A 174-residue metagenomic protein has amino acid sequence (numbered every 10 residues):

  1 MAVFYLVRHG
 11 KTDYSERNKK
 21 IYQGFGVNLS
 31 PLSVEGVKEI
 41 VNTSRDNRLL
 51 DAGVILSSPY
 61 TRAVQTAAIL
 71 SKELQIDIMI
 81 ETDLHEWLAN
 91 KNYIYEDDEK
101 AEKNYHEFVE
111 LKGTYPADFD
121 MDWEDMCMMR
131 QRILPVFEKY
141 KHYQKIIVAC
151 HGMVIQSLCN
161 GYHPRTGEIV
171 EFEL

Functional and structural regions predicted by a protein language model:
A2-V3, V7-M79, T166: Active-site-proximal alpha-helix that buttresses catalytic centers in soluble enzyme cores
R8, T82-L84, E173: Residues at the C-termini of beta-strands that transition into short coil/loop
D13, W87, I155: Flexible, glycine-rich phosphate/dinucleotide-binding loops and adjacent beta-alpha linkers at cofactor/substrate
E16-R17, G26-P31, E73-R132: Phosphate-handling substructures
E39-T43, A63-T66, D125, M129-V136 (+1 more regions): Alpha-helical packing segments of well-folded alpha/beta enzyme cores
S57-T61, D83, A149-M153: Short, well-ordered beta-to-alpha junction loops that form the rim of enzyme active sites and present histidine/acidic
A63-T66, W87-N90, L158: Short active-site-adjacent helix-start/loop capping segments
V64, L134-L174: Active-site-adjacent alpha-helix immediately C-terminal to a catalytic or transition-state-stabilizing loop
